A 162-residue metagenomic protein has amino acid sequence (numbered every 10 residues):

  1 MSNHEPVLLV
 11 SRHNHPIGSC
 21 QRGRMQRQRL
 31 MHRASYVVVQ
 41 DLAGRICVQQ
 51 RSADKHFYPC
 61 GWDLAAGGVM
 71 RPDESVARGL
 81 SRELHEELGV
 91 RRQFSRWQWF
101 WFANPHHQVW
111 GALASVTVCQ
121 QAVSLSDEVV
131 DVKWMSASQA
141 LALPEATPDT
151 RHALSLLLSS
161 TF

Functional and structural regions predicted by a protein language model:
M1-E5, S159-F162: Short, low-complexity, intrinsically disordered N-terminal peptides in bacterial proteins
S2-Y36, L42: Acidic, metal-coordinating catalytic segment for phosphate/diphosphate chemistry, firing primarily on the Nudix
H15, R45, D54, F102 (+1 more regions): Surface-exposed, flexible loop/turn segments at secondary-structure boundaries
Q21-G23, C60, P72, W101 (+2 more regions): Nudix hydrolase/Nudix homology domain
R24-S35, D41-R82, E86: Conserved Nudix-box catalytic region and its N-terminal flanking loop in Nudix hydrolases and closely related
R33, A53, S75-A77, S81 (+2 more regions): Active-site segment of metal-dependent pyrophosphate-handling enzymes, primarily the Nudix hydrolase catalytic core
